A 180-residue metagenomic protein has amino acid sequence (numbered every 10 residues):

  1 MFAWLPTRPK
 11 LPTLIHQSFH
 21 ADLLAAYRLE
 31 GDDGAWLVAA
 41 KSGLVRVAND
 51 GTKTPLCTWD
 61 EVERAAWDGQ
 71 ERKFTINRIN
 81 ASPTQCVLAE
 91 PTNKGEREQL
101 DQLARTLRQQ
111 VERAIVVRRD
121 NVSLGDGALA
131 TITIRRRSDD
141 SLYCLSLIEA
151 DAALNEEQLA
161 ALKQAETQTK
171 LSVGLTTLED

Functional and structural regions predicted by a protein language model:
M1-D180: Eukaryotic intrinsically disordered, low-complexity regulatory linkers and tails enriched in Ser/Thr/Pro
